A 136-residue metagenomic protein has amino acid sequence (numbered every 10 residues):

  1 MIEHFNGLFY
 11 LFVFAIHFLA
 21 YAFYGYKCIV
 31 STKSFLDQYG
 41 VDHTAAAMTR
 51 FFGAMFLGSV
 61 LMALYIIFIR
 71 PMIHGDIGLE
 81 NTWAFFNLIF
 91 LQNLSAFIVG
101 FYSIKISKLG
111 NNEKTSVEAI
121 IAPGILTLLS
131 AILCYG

Functional and structural regions predicted by a protein language model:
M1-Y21: Hydrophobic transmembrane alpha-helical segments in integral membrane proteins
F18-G25, A46-P71, L91-L94: Core segments of alpha-helical transmembrane spans in multipass integral membrane proteins
L19-K33, F97-Y102: Membrane-water interface of transmembrane alpha-helices
C28-A45: Cytosolic, membrane-interface loops and tails of multi-pass inner-membrane proteins
G40-F56, T82-I89, N111-G124: Juxtamembrane helix-loop boundaries in multi-pass membrane proteins
F85-S103, A122-T127: Hydrophobic alpha-helical membrane segments
I98-V117, Y135-G136: Membrane-helix boundary connector in multi-pass membrane proteins
L128-G136: Juxtamembrane boundary at the C-terminal end of a transmembrane helix
